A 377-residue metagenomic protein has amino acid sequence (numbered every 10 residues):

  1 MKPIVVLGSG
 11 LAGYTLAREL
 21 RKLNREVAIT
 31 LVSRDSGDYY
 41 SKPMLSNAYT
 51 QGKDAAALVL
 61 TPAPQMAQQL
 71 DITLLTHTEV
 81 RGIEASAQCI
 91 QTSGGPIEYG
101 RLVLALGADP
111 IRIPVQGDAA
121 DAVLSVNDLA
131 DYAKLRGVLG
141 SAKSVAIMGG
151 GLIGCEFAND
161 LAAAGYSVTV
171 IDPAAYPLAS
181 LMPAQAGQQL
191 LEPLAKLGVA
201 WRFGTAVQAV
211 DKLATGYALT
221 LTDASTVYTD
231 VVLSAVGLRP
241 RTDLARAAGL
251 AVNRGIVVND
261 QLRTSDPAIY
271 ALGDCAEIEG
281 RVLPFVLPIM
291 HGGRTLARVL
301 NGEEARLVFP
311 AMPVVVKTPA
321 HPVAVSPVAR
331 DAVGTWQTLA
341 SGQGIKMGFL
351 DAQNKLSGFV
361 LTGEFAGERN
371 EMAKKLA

Functional and structural regions predicted by a protein language model:
K2-I72, D160-L181: Beta1-alpha1 glycine-rich phosphate/pyrophosphate-binding loop at the start of Rossmann-like nucleotide-binding domains
K2-P3, S9, K22, C275-N370: Mid-to-C-terminal Rossmann-like scaffold of FAD/NAD(P)H-dependent oxidoreductases
L7, V80, I97-G107, V227-G237 (+1 more regions): Short hydrophobic core segments
V59, S144, I153-A209, I289 (+2 more regions): Rossmann-like dinucleotide-binding cores of NAD(P)H-dependent redox enzymes
Q69-E84, L197-V207: A conserved beta-strand/loop element that lines the FAD pocket in flavoprotein oxidoreductases
I83-I97, D211-T226: Conserved beta-strand-loop-beta-strand element in the redox core of flavoprotein oxidoreductases
L106-A164: Glycine-rich dinucleotide-binding loop and its adjacent helix/turn
A120-G140, A218-T220, T226-R298: FAD-site-proximal beta/loop scaffold in flavoenzymes
